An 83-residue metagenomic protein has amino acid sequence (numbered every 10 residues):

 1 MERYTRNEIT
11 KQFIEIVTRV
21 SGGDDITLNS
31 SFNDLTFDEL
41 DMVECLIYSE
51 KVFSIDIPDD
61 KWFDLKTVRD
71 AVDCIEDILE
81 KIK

Functional and structural regions predicted by a protein language model:
M1-D25, I78-K83: Thiotemplate assembly-line natural product biosynthesis machinery
I9, D64-T67: Short, conserved alpha-helical segments within structured domains
T18-L35, F53-D64: Phosphopantetheine carrier-protein modules
D38: Conserved ATP-binding motifs of the histidine kinase catalytic
D41: Two-component histidine kinase catalytic core, primarily the HATPase_c
C45: Short active-site alpha-helical segment characteristic of glycosyltransferases and processive polysaccharide synthases
K66-A71, I75-I82: C-terminal structural segments of small proteins and small subunits
